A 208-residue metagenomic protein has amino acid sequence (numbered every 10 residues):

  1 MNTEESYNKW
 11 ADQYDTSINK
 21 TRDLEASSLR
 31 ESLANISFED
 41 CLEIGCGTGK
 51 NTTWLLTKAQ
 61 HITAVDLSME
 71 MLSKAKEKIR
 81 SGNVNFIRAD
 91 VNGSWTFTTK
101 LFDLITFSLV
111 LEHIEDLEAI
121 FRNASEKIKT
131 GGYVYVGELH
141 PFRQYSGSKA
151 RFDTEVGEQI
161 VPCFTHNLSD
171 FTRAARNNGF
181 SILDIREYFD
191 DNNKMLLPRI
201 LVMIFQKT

Functional and structural regions predicted by a protein language model:
M1-I36, K50, W54, K74 (+1 more regions): Conserved class I S-adenosyl-L-methionine
I44-G93: Class I SAM-dependent methyltransferase SAM/SAH-binding core
T96-I105: A short acidic, Gly/Pro-enriched loop at the edge of an enzyme's catalytic core that lines a small-molecule cofactor
L104-L117: A short SAM/SAH-binding and catalytic strip from SAM-dependent methyltransferases
E118-T130: A short glycine-rich, Lys/Arg-flanked "PGG" loop and its adjoining helix->strand segment in the class I
Y135-P162: Conserved class I S-adenosyl-L-methionine
C163-I185: Short alpha-helix
N192-T208: Core SAM-dependent methyltransferase catalytic element
